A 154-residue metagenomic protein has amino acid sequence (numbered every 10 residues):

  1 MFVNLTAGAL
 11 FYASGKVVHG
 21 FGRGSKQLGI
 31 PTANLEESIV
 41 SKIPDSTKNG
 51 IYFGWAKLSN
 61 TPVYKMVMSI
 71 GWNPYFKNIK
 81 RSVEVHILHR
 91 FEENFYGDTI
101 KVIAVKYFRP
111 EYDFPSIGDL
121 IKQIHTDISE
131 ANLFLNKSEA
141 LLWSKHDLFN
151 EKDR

Functional and structural regions predicted by a protein language model:
F2-R154: Phosphate/ribose-recognition catalytic cores of enzymes acting on nucleotide-derived substrates
